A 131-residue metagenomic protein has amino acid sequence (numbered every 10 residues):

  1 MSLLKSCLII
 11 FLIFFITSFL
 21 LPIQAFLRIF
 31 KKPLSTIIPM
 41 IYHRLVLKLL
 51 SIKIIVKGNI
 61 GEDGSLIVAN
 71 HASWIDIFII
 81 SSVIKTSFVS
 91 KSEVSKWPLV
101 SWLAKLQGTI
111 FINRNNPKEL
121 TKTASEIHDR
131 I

Functional and structural regions predicted by a protein language model:
M1-I55, W102-L106: A transmembrane-helix-recognition feature enriched in membrane-embedded lipid enzymes and envelope glyco-/phospholipid
K48-I131: Soluble catalytic domains of membrane acyltransferases
